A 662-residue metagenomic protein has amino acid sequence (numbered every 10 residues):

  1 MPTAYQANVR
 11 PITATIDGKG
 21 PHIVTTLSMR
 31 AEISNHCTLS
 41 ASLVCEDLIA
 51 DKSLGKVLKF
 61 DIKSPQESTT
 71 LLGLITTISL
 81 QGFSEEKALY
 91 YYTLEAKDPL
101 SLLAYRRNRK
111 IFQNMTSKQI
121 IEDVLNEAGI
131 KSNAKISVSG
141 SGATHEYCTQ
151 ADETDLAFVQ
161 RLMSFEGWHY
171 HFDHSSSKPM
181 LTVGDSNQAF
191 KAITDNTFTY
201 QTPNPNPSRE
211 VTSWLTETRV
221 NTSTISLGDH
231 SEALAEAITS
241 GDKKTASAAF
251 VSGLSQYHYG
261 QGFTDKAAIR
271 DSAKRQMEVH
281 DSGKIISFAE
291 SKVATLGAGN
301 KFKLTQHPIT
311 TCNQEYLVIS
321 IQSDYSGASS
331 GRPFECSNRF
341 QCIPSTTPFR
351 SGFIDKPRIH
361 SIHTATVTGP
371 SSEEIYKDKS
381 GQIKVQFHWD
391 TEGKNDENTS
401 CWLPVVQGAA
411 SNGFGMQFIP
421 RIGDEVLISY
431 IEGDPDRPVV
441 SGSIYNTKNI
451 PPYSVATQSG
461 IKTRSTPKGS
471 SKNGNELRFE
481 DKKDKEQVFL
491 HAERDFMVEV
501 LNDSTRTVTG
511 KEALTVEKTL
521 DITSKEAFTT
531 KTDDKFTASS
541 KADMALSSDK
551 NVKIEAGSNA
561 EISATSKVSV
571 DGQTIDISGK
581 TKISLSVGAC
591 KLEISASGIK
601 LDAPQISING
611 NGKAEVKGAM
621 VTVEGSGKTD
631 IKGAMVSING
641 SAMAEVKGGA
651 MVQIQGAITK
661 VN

Functional and structural regions predicted by a protein language model:
M1-T25, S68, R209-V211, H360-T366: Polar/acidic, low-complexity leader/linker segments enriched in S/T/G and N/D
P2, A50-K135, S139, Y147-C148 (+4 more regions): Surface-exposed cap/loop segments at beta↔alpha junctions
K52-L54, T295-L296, N395, P420: Short, well-ordered loop/turn sites that connect or cap secondary structure elements
Q66-L74, T310-I319, G433-S443: Short, Lys/Arg- and Gly-enriched loop/turn segments at beta-strand edges
L80-A96, L181, D324-F340, I375-S380 (+2 more regions): Short, solvent-exposed secondary-structure boundary/capping segments
K97-P99, N114-S137, G260-R270, P370-N398: Glycine-rich, acidic and aromatic/proline-enriched surface loops and short helix-turn segments that act as binding
S117-Q119, L125-S132, G140, C148-S345: Extended, domain-scale alpha-helical bundle/helix-rich regions
F302, H360-K617, V621-E624, D630-K632 (+1 more regions): Structural signature for extended repeat/solenoid scaffolds and their inter-repeat hinge/linker regions, spanning
